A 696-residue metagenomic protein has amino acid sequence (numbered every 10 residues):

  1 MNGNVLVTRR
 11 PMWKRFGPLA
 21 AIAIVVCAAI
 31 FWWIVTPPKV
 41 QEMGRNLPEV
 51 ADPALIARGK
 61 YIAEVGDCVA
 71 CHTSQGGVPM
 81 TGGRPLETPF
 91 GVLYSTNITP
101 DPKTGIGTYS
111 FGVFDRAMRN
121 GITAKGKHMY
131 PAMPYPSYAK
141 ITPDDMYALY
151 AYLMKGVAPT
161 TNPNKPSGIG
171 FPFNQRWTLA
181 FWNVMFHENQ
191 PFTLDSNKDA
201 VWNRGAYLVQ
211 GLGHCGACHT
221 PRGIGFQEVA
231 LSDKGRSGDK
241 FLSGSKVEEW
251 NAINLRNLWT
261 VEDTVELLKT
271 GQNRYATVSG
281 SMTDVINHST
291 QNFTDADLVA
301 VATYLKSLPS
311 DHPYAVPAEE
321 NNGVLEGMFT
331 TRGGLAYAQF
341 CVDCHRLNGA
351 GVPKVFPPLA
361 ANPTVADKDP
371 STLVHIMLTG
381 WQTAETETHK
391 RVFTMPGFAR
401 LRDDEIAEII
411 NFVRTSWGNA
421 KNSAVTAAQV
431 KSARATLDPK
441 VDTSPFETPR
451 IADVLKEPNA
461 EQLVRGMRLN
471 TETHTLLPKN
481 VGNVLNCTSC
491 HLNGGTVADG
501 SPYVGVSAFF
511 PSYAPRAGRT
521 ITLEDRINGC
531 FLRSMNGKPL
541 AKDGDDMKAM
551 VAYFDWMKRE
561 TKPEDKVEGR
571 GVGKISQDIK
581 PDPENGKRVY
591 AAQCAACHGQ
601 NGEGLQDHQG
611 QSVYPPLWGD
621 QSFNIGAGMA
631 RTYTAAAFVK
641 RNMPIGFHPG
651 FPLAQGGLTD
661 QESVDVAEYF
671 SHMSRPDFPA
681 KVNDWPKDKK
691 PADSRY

Functional and structural regions predicted by a protein language model:
N2-A54, L93, A117, I122-T123 (+8 more regions): Post-cleavage N-terminal segment of exported redox proteins
E42-P48, A54-K60, A70-T73, G77-G105 (+12 more regions): Sequence context of c-type cytochrome heme-c attachment sites
D52-S74, V78-E87, N183, T193-G223 (+7 more regions): Sequence/structural segment immediately N-terminal to covalent heme-attachment motifs in c-type and related
A57, Y61, T96, G112 (+23 more regions): Solvent-exposed, polar/charged alpha-helical surfaces in well-ordered, non-transmembrane soluble domains, broadly
T73, M80-R84, K127-M129, T160-S167 (+11 more regions): Short, solvent-exposed loop/turn and secondary-structure capping segments
M80, V92-T108, V113, R119-D144 (+12 more regions): Axial heme c-ligation environment in periplasmic c-type cytochrome domains
A206, A217, G223, E228-H345 (+2 more regions): Extended non-catalytic domains of envelope/secretory-pathway proteins
V682-D684, K690-Y696: Conserved non-transmembrane functional hotspots
